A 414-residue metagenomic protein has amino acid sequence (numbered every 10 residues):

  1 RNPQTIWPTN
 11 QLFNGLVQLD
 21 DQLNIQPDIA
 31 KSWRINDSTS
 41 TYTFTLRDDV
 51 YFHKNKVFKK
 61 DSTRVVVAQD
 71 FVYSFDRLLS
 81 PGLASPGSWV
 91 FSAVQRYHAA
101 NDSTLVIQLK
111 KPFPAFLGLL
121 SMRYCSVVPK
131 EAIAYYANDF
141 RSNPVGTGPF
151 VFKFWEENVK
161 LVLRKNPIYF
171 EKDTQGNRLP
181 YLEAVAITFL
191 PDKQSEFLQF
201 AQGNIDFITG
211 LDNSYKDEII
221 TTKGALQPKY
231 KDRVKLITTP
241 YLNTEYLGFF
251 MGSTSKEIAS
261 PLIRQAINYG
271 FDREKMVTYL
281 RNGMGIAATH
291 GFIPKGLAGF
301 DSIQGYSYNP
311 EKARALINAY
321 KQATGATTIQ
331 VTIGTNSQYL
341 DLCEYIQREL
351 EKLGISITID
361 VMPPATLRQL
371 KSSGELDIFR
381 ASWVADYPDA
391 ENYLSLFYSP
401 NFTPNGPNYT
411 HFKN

Functional and structural regions predicted by a protein language model:
R1-D37, D76, L83, V145: N-terminal lobe/hinge region of extracytoplasmic solute-binding protein
R1-W7, I29-A30, K56-S62, P86-G87 (+2 more regions): A structural "hinge/loop" feature
K31-L83, V106, E196-Q199, E257: Aromatic- and charge-enriched surface segment that lines or borders ligand/interaction sites
R34, L83-E131, P149-E156: Surface-exposed binding/hinge segments that line and control ligand-binding clefts or catalytic entry sites
V67-Y73, D102, V106, G148-P149 (+5 more regions): Alpha-helical secondary-structure segments
N138-R141, Y169-T222, S356-T358: Ligand-site clamp/hinge motif
R164, E257-R348, K352-L353, H411-K413: Append "and occasionally in soluble cytosolic enzymes with long acidic Gly/Pro-rich linkers
L262-Q265, V277-L280, S356-R368, S372 (+3 more regions): Extracytoplasmic/peripheral linker and loop segments enriched in polar/acidic and small residues with frequent Thr/Pro
